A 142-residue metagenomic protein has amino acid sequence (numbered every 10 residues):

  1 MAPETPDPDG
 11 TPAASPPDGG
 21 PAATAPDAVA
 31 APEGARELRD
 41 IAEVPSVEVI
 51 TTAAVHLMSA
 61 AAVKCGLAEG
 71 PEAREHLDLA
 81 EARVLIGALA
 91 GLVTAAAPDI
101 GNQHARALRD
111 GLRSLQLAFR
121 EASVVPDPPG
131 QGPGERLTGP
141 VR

Functional and structural regions predicted by a protein language model:
A2-R142: A charge-rich, low-complexity, intrinsically flexible signal that marks solvent-exposed coils, linkers, repeats
